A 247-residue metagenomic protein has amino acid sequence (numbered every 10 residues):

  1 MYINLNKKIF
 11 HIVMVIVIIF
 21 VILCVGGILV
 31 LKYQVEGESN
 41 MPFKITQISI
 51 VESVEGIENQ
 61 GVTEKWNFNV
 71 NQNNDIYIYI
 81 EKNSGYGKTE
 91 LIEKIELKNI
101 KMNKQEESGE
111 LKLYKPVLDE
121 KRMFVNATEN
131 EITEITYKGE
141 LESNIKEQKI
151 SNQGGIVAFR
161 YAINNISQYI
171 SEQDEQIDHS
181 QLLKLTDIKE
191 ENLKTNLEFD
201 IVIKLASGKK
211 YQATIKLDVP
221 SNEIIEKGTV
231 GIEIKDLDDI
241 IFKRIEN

Functional and structural regions predicted by a protein language model:
M1-I22: N-terminal Sec-pathway targeting helices
Y2, I203-L205: Hydrophobic, Leu/Ile/Phe/Ala-enriched alpha-helical segments that form helix-helix packing faces
I28-L193, G208-N247: Non-catalytic macromolecular-recognition regions in eukaryotic signaling proteins
L197-I203: Short, structured surface segments that line ligand/substrate-binding pockets
